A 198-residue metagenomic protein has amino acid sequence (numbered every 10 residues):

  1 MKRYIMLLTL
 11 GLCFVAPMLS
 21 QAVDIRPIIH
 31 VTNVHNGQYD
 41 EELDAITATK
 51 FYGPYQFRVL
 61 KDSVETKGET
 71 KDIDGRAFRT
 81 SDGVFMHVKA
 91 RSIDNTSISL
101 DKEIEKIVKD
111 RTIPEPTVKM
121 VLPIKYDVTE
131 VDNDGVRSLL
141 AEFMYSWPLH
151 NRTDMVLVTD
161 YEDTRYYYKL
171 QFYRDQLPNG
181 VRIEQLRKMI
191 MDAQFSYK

Functional and structural regions predicted by a protein language model:
M1-Y4: Positively charged n-region of N-terminal signal peptides that target proteins for export
L7-A16: Bacterial N-terminal signal peptides
L19-F85, L149-N151, K169-K198: N-terminal targeting sequences that direct proteins away from the cytosol to non-cytosolic compartments
Q21-Q38, S97-M120: Short N-terminal secondary-structure initiator segments
D74-K106: A short acidic-to-branched-hydrophobic micro-motif
S92-D94, Y145-W147, R174-Q176: Beta-strand elements of well-folded, non-transmembrane domains
K109-Y161: Signature of long, low-cysteine stretches enriched in small and polar/charged residues
D163-Y168: Short hydrophobic/glycine-rich mini-motifs in sensory/regulatory modules that couple input to downstream signaling
